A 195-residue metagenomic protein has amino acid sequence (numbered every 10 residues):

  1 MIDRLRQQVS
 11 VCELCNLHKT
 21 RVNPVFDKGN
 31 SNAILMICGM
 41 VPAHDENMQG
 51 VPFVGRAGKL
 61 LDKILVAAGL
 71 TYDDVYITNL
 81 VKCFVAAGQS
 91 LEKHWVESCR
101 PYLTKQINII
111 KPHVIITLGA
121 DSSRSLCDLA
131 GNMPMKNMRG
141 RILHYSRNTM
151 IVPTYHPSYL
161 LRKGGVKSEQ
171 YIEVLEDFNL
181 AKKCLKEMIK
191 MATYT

Functional and structural regions predicted by a protein language model:
M1-T195: A polyanion-binding, active-site-adjacent surface
